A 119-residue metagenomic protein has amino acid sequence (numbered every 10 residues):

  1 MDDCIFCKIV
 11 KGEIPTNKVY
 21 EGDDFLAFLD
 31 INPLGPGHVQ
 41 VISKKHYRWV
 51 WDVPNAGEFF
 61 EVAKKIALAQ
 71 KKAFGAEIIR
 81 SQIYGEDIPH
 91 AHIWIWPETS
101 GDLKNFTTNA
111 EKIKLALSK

Functional and structural regions predicted by a protein language model:
M1-K119: HIT superfamily nucleotide-processing domains
